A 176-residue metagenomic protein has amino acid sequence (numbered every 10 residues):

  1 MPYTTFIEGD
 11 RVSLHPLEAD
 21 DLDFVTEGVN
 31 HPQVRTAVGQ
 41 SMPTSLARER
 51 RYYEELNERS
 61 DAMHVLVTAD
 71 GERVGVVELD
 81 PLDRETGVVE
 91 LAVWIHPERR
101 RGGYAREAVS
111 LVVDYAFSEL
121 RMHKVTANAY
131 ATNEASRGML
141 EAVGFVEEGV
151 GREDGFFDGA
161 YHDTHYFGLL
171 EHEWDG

Functional and structural regions predicted by a protein language model:
M1-D23, E27-H31, V67-G176: Acyl-donor (CoA/ACP) binding surface of acyl/acetyltransferases
P2-T5, P43, D61: Proline-rich low-complexity regions
Q33-E54: Conserved GNAT-fold acetyl-CoA-binding loop/helix
A37-M42, A62-T68: A short, aromatic/hydrophobic, helix- or strand-capping loop or linear motif that either lines the entrance/gate
Y53-L66, R73-G75: A short helix-loop-beta-strand connector motif used in the catalytic cores of GNAT acetyltransferases and, in some
